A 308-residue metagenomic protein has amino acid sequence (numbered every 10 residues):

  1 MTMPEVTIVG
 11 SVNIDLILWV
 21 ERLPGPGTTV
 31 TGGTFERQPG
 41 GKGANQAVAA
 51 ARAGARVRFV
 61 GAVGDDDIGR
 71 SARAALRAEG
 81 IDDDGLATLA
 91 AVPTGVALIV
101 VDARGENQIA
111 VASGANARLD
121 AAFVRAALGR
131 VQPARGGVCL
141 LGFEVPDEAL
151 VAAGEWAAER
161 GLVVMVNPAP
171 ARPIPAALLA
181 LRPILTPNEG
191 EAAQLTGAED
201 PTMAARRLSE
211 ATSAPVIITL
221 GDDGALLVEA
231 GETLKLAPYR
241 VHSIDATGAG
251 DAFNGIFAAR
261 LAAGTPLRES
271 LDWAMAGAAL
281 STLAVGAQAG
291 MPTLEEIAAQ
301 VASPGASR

Functional and structural regions predicted by a protein language model:
M1-A62, D67-A78, S243-I244, R308: Glycine-rich phosphate/adenosyl-contacting loop at the front of the ribokinase-like
T2-T7, P173, A177-L178, P201-R308: Conserved phosphate-binding/catalytic region of the ribokinase-like
V48, V96-V100, Q108-I109, G224-V228: Short beta-strand scaffold segments in enzyme catalytic cores
V48-R56, V101, R260-G264: Alpha-helix C-terminal capping segments
A62, G85-L89, I99-V138: Conserved phosphate-binding/catalytic loop of the ribokinase/pfkB sugar-kinase fold
A75-A91: A glycine-rich helix N-cap at a beta->alpha junction
V124, G136-R206, A214, G224-A225: Conserved beta-alpha-beta core of the PfkB/ribokinase-like small-molecule kinase fold
